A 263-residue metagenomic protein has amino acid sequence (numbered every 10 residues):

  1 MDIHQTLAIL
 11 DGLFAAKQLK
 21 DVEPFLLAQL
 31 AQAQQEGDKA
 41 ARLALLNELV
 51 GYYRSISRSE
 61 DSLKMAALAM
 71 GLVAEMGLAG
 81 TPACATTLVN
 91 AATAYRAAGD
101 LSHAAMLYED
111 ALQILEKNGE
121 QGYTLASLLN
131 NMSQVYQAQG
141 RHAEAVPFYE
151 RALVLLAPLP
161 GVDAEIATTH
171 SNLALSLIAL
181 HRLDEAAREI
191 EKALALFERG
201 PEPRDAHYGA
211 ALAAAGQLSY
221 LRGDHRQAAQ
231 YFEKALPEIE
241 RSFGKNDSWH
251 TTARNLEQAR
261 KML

Functional and structural regions predicted by a protein language model:
M1-D61, M65-G77: Flexible inter-repeat linkers and adjacent short helices within tandem amphipathic alpha-helical repeat scaffolds
A8-K17, A44-S55, A66, P82-A97 (+6 more regions): Conserved alpha-helical positions within TPR/SEL1-like repeat arrays
L30-A31, M70-E75, L112-K117, L153-P158 (+2 more regions): Amphipathic alpha-helical segments of tetratricopeptide repeats
Q35-D38, E75-A79, K117-Q121, P158-V162 (+2 more regions): Short coil/turn linkers that connect adjacent helices within long alpha-helical scaffolds, especially alpha-solenoid
H225-F243: TPR/TPR-like (Sel1-like) alpha-helical repeat modules
